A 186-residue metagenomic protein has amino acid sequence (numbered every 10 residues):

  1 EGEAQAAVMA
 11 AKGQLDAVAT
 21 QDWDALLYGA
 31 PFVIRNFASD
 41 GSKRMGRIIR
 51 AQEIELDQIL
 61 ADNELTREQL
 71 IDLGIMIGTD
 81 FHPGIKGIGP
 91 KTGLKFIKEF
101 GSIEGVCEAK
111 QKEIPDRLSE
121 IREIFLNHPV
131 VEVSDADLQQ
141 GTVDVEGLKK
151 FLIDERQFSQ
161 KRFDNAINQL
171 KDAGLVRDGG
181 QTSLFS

Functional and structural regions predicted by a protein language model:
E1-Q5: Short acidic loop-to-helix transition motifs that present clustered carboxylates
A7-A10, G29-V33, K95-I97, D172-V176: Short secondary-structure transition/capping segments
A10-G13, A17-D80: Long, highly charged, low-complexity intrinsically disordered interaction regions that mediate electrostatic DNA/RNA
R50-S186: Non-catalytic nucleic-acid-binding/docking modules located in mid-to-C-terminal regions of nucleic-acid enzymes
